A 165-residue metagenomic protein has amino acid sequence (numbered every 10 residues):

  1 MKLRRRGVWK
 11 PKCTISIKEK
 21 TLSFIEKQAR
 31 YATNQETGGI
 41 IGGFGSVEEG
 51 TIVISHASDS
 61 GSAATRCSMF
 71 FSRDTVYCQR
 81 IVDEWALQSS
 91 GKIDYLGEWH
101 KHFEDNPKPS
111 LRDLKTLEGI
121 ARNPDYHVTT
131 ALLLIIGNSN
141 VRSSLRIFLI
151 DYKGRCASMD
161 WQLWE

Functional and structural regions predicted by a protein language model:
M1-Y95, E104-E165: Conserved beta-strand-loop surface patch within small alpha/beta domains used for substrate/adaptor or ligand engagement
H100-H102: Histidine-centered divalent metal-coordination motifs
